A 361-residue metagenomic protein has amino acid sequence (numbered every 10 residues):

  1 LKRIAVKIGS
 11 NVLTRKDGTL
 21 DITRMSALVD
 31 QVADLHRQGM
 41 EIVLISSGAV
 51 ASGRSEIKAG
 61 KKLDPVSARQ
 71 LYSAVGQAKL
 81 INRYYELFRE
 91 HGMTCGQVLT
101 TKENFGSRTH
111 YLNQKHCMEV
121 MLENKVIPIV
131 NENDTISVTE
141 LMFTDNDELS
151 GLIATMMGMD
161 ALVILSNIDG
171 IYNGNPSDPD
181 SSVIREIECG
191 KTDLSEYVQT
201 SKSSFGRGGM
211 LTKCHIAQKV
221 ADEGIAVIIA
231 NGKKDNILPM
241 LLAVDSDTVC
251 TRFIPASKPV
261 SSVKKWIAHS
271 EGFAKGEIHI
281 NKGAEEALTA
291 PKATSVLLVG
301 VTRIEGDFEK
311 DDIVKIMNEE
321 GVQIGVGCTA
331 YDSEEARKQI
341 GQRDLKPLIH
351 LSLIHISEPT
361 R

Functional and structural regions predicted by a protein language model:
L1-T94, V98-S357, R361: C-terminal catalytic "cap/lid" subdomain
